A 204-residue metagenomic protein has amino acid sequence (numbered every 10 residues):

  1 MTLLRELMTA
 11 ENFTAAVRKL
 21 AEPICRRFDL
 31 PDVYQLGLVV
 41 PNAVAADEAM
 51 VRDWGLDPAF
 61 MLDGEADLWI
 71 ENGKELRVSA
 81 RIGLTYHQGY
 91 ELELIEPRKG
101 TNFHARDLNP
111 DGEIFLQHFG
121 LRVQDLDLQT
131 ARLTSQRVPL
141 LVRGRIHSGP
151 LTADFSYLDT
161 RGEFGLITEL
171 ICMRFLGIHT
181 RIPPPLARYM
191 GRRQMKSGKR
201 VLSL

Functional and structural regions predicted by a protein language model:
M1-Y34, L38-F60, G73-P139, L151-A153 (+1 more regions): Glyoxalase I/VOC metalloenzyme domain signal
A66-I70: Short, charge-patterned binding micro-sites
G144-H147: A conserved beta-strand-loop-helix scaffold within acyl/acetyltransferase catalytic domains
